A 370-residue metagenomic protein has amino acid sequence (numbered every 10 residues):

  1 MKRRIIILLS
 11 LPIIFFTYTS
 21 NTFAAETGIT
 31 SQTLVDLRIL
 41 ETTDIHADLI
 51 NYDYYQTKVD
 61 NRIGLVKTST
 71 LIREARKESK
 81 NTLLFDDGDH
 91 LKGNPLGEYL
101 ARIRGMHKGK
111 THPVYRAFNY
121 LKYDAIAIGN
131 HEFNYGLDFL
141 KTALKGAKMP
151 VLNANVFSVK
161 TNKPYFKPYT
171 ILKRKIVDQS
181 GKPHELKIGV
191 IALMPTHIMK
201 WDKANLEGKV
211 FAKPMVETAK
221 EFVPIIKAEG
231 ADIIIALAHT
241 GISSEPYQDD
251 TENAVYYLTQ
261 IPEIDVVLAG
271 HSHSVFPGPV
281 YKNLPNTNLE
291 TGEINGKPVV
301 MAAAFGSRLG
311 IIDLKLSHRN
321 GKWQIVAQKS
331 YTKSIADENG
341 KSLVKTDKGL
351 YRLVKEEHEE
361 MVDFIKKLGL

Functional and structural regions predicted by a protein language model:
M1-L8: Bacterial N-terminal signal peptides that target proteins for export
L8-T17: Bacterial N-terminal signal peptides
I14, E41, D250, M301 (+3 more regions): Short, functionally important structural connectors and interaction interfaces within domains
T17-Y18, A25: Generic detector of N-terminal low-structure segments
T19-S20, L368: Prokaryotic Sec-type signal peptides and long signal-anchor helices with extended Leu/Ile/Val-rich h-regions
F23-D337: Acidic, metal/ion-coordinating pockets
G321-L370: Hard-cation-handling environments
